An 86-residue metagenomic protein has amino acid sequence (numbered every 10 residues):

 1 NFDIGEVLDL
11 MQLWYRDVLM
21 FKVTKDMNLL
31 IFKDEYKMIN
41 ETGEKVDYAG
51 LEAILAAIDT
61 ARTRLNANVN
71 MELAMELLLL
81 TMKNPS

Functional and structural regions predicted by a protein language model:
N1-A49, A56-N66, L73, L77 (+1 more regions): AAA+ P-loop NTPase domains with strong preference for DNA replication initiators and clamp-loader complexes
